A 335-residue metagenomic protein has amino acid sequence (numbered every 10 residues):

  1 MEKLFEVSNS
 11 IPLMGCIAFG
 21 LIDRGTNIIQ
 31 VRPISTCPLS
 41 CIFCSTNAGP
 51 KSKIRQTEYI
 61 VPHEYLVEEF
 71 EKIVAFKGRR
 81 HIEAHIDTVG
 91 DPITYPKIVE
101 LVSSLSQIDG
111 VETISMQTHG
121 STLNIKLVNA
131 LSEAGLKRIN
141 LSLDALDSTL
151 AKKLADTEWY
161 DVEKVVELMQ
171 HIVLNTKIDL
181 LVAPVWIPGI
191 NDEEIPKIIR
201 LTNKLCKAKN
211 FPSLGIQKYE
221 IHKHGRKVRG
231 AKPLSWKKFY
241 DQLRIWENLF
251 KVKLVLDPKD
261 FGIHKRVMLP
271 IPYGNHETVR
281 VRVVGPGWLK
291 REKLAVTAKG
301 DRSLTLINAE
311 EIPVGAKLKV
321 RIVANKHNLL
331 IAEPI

Functional and structural regions predicted by a protein language model:
M1-P33, A48-T57, K72-G78: N-terminal [4Fe-4S]-dependent radical SAM core
R32-A48, L294: Local cysteine-cluster metal-coordination motifs and their immediate loop/turn environment, predominantly Fe-S cluster
S45-L66, I73-Y95, S106-L123, L127 (+3 more regions): Core AdoMet radical
E163-V228, K238-P258: Conserved C-terminal portion of the radical SAM core fold that forms the substrate/S-adenosylmethionine-binding
K251, L269-W288, A316-V323: Structural detector for short beta-strands of small beta-barrel domains
V252-E277, I307-A309: Short boundary/loop segments of OB/S1/cold-shock single-stranded nucleic-acid-binding domains
A298-V314: Beta-strand/loop nucleic-acid-binding surfaces
H327-I335: OB-fold/S1-family single-stranded nucleic acid-binding modules
